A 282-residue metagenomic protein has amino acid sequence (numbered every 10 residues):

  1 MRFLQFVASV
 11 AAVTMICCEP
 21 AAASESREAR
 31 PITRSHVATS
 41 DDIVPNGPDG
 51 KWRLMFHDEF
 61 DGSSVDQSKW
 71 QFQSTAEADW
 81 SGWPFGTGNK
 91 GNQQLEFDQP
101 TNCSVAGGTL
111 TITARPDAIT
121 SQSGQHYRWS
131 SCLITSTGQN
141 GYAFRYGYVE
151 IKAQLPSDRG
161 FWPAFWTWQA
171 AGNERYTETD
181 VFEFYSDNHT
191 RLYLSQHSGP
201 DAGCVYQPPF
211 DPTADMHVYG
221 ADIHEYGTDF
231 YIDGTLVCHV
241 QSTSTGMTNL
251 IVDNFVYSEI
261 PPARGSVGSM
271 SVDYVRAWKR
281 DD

Functional and structural regions predicted by a protein language model:
R2-S24: Secretory targeting and sorting signals
A29-D282: GH16 jelly-roll
